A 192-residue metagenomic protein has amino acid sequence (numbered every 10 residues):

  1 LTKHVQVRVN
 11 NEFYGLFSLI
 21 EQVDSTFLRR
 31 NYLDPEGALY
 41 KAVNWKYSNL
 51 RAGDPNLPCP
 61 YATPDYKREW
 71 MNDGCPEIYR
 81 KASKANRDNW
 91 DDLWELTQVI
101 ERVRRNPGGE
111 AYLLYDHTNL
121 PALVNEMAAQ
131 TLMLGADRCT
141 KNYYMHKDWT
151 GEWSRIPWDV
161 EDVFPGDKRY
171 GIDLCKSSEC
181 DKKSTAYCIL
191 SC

Functional and structural regions predicted by a protein language model:
L1-C192: Phosphate/dinucleotide-binding and metal-coordinating scaffold of catalytic cores in nucleotide-dependent enzymes
